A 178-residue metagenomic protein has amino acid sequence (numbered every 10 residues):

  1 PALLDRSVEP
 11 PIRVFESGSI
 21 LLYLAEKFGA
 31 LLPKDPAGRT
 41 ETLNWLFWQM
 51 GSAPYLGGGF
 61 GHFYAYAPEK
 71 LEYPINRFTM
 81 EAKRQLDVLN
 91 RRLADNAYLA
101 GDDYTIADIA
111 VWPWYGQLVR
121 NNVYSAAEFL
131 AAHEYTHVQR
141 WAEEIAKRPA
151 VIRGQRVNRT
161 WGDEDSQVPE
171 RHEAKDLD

Functional and structural regions predicted by a protein language model:
P1-N76, M80-K83, A97: GST-like domain detector, emphasizing the conserved glutathione-binding G-site in the N-terminal thioredoxin-like
L3, I20, L89, D108 (+1 more regions): Residue-level signal for nonpolar/aromatic packing positions in well-ordered secondary structure
A25-E26, G51, A94, R120 (+1 more regions): Residues at helix-coil transition
L56-G61, L99-E128, E134-R140, I145 (+1 more regions): GST superfamily/GST-like fold recognition
F78-L86, W114, W141: Alpha-helical packing segments of well-folded alpha/beta enzyme cores
L89-A100: Hydrophobic alpha-helical bundle segments that form small-molecule/ligand-binding pockets
Q155-D178: Acidic/histidine-enriched, glycine/proline-rich intrinsically disordered or flexible terminal extensions
